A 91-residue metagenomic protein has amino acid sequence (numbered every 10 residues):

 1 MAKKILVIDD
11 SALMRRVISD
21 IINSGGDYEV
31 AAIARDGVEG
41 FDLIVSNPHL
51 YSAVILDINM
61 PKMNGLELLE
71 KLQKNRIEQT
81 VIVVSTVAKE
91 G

Functional and structural regions predicted by a protein language model:
K3, A12-A32: Two-component/phosphorelay signaling modules centered on CheY-like receiver
I8-D9, A34, V54: Conserved sequence signature across two-component system core domains
D36-E39, N64-E67: Acidic catalytic/metal-coordinating carboxylates
V45-H49, L72-E78: Conserved phosphotransfer cores of two-component systems
D57: Active-site residues of response regulator receiver
M60: Receiver (REC) domain active-site loop signature in two-component systems and cognate sites in sensor histidine kinases
E67, K74, A88-G91: Alpha4 helix (beta4-alpha4-beta5 surface) of REC/receiver domains from two-component response regulators
